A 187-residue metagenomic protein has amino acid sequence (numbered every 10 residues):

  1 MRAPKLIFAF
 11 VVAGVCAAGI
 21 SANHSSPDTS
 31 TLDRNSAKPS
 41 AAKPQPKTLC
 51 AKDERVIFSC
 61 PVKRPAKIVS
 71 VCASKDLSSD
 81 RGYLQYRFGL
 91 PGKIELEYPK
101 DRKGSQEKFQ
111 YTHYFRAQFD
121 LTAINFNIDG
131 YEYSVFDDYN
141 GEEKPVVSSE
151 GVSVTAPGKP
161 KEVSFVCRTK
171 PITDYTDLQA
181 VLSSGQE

Functional and structural regions predicted by a protein language model:
M1-F8: Bacterial N-terminal signal peptides that target proteins for export
A9-A17: Bacterial N-terminal signal peptides
A18-R34: Signal peptide processing junction and immediate N-terminal pro/mature segment of secreted/exported proteins
T31-K103, F109: N-terminal secretory signal peptides
A66-V69, L90-Y98, Y131-V135, T155-F165: Short, surface-exposed beta-strand/loop "edge" segments at domain boundaries and coil↔beta transitions
R81-G89, I124, P145-P157: Short polybasic amphipathic segments
E107-K108, T112-V147: Short, structured surface segments that line ligand/substrate-binding pockets
P157-E187: C-terminal partner/receptor-binding element of secreted or periplasmic proteins
